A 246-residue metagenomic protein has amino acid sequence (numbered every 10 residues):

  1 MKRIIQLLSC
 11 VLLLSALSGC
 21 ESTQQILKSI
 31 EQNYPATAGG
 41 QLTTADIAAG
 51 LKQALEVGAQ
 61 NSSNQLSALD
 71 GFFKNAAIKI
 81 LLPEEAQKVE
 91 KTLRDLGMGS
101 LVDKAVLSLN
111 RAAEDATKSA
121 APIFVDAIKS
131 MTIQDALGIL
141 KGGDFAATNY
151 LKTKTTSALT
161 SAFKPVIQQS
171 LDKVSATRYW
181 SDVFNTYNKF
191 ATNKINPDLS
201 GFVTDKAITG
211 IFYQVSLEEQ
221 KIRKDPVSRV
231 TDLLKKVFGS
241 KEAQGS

Functional and structural regions predicted by a protein language model:
M1-L8: Bacterial N-terminal signal peptides that target proteins for export
S15-G19: C-terminal motif of bacterial Sec signal peptides marking the signal peptidase cleavage site
E21-Q24: Bacterial signal peptide processing site
I26-S108: N-terminal Sec/ER secretory leader and immediately downstream segment of secreted/extracellular precursors
K28-N33, A207-S246: A cross-kingdom marker for long, charged
L66, M98, S119, N149 (+2 more regions): Alpha-helical transmembrane segments and their juxtamembrane interface "caps" in small multi-pass membrane proteins
G99-S170: Mid-length scaffold segments of soluble, non-membrane domains
V166-I208: An amphipathic alpha-helical core segment
